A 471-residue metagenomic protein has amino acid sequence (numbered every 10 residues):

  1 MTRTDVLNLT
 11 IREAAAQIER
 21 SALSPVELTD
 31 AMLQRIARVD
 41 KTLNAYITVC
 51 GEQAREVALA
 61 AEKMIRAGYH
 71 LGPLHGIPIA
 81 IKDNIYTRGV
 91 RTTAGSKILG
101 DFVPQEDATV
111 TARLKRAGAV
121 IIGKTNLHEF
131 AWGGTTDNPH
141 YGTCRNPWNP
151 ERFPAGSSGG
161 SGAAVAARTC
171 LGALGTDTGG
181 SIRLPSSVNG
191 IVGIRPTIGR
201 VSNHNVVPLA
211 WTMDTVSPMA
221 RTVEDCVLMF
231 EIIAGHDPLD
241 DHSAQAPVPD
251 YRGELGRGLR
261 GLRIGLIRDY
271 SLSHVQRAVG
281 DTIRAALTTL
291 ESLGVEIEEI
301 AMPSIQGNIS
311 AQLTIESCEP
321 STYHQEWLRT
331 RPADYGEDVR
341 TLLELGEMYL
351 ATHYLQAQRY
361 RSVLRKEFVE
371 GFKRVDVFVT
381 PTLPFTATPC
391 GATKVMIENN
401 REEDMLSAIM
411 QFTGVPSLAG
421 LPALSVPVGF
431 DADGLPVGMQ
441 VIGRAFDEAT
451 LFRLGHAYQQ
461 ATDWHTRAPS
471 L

Functional and structural regions predicted by a protein language model:
M1-E56, S292, R467-L471: An N-terminal boundary/leader segment
R12, R38, R116, A166-S273 (+6 more regions): Structural helix-boundary/capping segments
P25-D30, L59, R113, R277-A301 (+3 more regions): Acyltransferase
M32, A54, G76, K82 (+8 more regions): Conserved hydrophobic/aromatic pocket- or pore-lining residues that grip, position, or stack substrates in active sites
E52-E62, G118-A119: Long amphipathic alpha-helix in the N-terminal Rossmann-like dinucleotide-binding domain of NAD(P)-dependent
L74-A94, R252-R268, I315-V369, P381-F385 (+1 more regions): Short helix-loop capping/hinge segments that flank enzyme active sites or metal/cofactor-binding pockets
L74-V216, D269, T380-R401: Short glycine/serine-rich loop/turn segments
K97, D101, H140, H242-A246 (+4 more regions): Short, surface-exposed loop/helix-turn segments at secondary-structure junctions that function as lids/hinges flanking
